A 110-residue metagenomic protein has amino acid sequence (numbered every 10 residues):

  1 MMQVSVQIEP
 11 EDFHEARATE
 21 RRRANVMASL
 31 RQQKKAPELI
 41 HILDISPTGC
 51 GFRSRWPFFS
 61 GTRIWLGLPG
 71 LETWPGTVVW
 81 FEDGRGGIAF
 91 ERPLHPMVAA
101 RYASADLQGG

Functional and structural regions predicted by a protein language model:
M1-G110: Structured alpha-helical
